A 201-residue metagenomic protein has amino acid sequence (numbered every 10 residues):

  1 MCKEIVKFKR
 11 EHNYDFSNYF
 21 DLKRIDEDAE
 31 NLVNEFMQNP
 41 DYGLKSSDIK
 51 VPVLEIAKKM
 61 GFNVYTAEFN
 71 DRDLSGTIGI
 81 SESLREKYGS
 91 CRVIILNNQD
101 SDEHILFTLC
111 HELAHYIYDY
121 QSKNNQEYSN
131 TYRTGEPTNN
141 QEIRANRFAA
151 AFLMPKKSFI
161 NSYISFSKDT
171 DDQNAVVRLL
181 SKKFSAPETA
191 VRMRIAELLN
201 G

Functional and structural regions predicted by a protein language model:
M1-G201: Active-site hotspot residues in diverse enzymes, especially metal/ion-binding acidic/histidine motifs
